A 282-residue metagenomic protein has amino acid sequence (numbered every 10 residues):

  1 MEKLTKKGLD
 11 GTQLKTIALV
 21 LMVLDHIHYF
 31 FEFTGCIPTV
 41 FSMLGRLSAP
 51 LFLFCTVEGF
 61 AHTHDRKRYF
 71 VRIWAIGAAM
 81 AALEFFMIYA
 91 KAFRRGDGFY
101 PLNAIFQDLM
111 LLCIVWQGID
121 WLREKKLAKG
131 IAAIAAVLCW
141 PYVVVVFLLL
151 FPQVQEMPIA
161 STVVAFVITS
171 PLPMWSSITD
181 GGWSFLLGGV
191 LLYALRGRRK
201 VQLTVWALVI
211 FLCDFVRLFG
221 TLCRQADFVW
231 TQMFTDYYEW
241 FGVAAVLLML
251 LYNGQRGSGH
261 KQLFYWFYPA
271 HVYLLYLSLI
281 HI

Functional and structural regions predicted by a protein language model:
E2-G45: N-terminal signal-anchor module of multipass membrane proteins
E2-L19, A207-L208, L250-L277: Functional transmembrane helices that form membrane-embedded active or gating regions
G11-A18, M43-L51, F60-C139: Transmembrane alpha-helical segments and their boundary/interface "anchor" motifs in multi-pass integral membrane
L21-I27, G77-F86, V137-F151, A207-G220 (+1 more regions): Aromatic-anchored segments of alpha-helical transmembrane domains
I37-R46, F93-M110, L149-G188, L195-W206 (+1 more regions): Interfacial loop-to-helix transition and helix-capping segments at the boundaries of transmembrane helices
E58-H64, V115-E124, V190-V201, L247-R256: Structural signal for the C-terminal ends of transmembrane alpha-helices and the immediately following loop
K126-I134, R198-L203, L263: Membrane-interfacial entry segments at the cytosolic side of transmembrane helices
I280-I282: Conserved small/polar residues in nucleotide/adenosyl-binding loops
